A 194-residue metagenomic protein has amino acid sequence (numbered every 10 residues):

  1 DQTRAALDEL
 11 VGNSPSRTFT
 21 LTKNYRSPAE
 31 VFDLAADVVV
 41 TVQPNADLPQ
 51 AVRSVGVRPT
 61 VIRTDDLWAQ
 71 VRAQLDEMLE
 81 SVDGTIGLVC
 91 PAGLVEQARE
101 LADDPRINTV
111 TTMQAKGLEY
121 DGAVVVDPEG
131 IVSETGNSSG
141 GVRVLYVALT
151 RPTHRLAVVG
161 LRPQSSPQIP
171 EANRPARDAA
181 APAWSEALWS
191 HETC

Functional and structural regions predicted by a protein language model:
D1-C194: Conserved helicase motor core of SF1/SF2 NTP-dependent helicases
